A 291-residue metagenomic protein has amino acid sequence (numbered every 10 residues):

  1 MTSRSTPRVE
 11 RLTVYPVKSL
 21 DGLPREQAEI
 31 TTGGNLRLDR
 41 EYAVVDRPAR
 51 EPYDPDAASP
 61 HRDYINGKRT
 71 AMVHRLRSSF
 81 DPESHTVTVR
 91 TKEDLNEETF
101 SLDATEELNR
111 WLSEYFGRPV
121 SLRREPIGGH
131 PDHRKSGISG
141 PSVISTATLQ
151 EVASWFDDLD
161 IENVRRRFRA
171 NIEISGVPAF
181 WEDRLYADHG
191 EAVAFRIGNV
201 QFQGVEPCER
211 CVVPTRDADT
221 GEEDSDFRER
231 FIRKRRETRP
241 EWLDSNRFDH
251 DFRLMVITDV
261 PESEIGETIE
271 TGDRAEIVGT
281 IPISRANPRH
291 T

Functional and structural regions predicted by a protein language model:
M1-T291: Metal-cofactor-dependent catalytic cores
